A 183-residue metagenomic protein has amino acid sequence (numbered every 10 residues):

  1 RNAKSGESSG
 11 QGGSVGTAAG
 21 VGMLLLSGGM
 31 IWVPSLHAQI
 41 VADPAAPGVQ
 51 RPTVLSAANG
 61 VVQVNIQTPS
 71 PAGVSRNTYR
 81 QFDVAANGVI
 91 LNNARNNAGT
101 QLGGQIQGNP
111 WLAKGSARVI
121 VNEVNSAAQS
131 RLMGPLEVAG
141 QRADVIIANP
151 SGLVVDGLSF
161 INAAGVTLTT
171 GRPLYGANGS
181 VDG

Functional and structural regions predicted by a protein language model:
R1-S8: Eukaryotic intrinsically disordered, low-complexity regions
N2, V15-G183: Solvent-exposed adhesion/ligand-recognition segments of exported proteins
